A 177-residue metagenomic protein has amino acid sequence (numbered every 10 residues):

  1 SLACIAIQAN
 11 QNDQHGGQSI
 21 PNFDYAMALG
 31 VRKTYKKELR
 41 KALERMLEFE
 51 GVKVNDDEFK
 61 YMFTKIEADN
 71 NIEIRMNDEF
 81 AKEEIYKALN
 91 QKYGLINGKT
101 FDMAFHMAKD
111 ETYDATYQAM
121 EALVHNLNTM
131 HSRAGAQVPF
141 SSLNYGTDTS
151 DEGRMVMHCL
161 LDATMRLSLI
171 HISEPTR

Functional and structural regions predicted by a protein language model:
L2-G16, L29, E48-K99, Y113-A136 (+1 more regions): Structured alpha-helical segments in the cores of large, soluble enzyme domains
A28, R32, K36, R40-F49 (+2 more regions): Compact, glycine/acidic-enriched structural inserts
F140: Aromatic-residue-lined binding/catalytic grooves and analogous aromatic/hydrophobic interfacial grooves in multimeric
L143: Conserved, mostly hydrophobic/aromatic
G146-G153: Short acidic, S/G/P-rich loop/turn micro-motifs used as interaction or catalytic elements
I170-T176: Residue-level detector of conserved catalytic or cofactor/ligand-binding positions in enzyme active sites
